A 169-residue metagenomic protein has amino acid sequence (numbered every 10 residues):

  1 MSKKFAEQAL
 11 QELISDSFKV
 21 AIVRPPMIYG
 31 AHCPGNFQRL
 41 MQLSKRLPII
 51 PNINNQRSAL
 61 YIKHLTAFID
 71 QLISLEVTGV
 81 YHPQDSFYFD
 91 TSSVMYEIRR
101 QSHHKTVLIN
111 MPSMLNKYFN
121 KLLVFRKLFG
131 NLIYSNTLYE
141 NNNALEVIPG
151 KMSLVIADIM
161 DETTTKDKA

Functional and structural regions predicted by a protein language model:
M1-A21: Active-site Tyr-X1-5-Lys
S2-A6, C33-F37, S58, T91: Conserved donor sugar-nucleotide recognition element shared by glycan-biosynthetic enzymes
V20-I22, I49, H82, L108: Conserved active-site beta-strand element of glycosyltransferases/polysaccharide synthases
A21-R39: Flexible, glycine-rich beta-alpha linker
I22, Q56-A59, Y88: Short aromatic/basic micro-patch
Q42-L60, F68, H82: A conserved pocket-lining segment of Rossmann-fold NAD(P)-dependent short-chain dehydrogenase/reductase
K63-S74: Two-component system phosphotransfer/interaction surface
L72-K127, P149-A169: Mid/C-terminal beta-alpha module of Rossmann-like enzyme folds, strongest in SDR-family dehydrogenases/epimerases
